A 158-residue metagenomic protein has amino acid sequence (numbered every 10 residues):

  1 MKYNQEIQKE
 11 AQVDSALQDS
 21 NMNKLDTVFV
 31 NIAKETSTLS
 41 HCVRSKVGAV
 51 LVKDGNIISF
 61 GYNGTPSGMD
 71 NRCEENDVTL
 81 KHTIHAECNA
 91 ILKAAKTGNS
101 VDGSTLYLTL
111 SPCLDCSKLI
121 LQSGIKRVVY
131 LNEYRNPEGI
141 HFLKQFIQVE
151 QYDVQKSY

Functional and structural regions predicted by a protein language model:
M1-Y158: Zinc-dependent deaminase catalytic domain
